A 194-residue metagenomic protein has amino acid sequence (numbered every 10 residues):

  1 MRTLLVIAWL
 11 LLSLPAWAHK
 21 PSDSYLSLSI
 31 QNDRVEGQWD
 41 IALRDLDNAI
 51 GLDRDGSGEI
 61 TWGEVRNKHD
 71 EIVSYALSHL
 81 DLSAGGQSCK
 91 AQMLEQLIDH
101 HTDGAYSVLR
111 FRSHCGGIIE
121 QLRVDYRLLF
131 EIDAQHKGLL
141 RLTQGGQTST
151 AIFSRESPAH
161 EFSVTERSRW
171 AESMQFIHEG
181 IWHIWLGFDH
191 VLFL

Functional and structural regions predicted by a protein language model:
M1-L10: Sec-dependent signal peptide recognition, specifically the positively charged N-region followed immediately by
V6, D23, T61, F193-L194: General alpha-helical segment detector with a strong preference for membrane-spanning helices and helix-boundary regions
S13-P15: N-terminal signal peptide c-region/cleavage motif recognized by signal peptidases
W17-W182: N-terminal soluble domains immediately following signal/targeting peptides that reside in extracytoplasmic
F176-L194: Core alpha-helical transmembrane segments of integral membrane proteins
